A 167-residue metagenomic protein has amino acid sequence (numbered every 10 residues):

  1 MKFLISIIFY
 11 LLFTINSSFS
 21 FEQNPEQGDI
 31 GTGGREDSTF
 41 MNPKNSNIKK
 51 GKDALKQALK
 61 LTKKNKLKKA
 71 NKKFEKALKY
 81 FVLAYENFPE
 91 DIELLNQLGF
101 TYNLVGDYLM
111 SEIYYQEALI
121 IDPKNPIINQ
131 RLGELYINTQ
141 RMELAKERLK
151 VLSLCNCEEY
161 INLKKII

Functional and structural regions predicted by a protein language model:
P43, D91, N125, C157-Y160: Residue-level recognition of tetratricopeptide repeat
Q97, R131, K165-I166: Canonical tetratricopeptide repeat
I120-D122, Q130-E159: TPR/TPR-like (Sel1-like) alpha-helical repeat modules
